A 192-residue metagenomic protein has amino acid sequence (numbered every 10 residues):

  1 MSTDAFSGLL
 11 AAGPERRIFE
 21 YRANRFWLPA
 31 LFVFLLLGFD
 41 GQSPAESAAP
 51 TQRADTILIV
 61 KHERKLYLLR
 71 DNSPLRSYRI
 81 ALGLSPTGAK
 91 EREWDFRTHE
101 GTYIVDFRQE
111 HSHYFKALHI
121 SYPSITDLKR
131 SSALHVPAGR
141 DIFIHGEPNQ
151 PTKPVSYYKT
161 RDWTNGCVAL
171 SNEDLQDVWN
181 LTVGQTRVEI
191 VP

Functional and structural regions predicted by a protein language model:
R16-L28: Bacterial N-terminal signal peptides that target proteins for export
W27-G38: Bacterial N-terminal signal peptides
P44-D55, L82-D106, L128-R130, N172-E173: N-terminal post-signal-peptidase region of extra-cytosolic proteins
A48-P86: A structural motif detector for short, solvent-exposed N-terminal "entry" segments of globular domains
Q52, F107-P192: Exported/periplasmic cell-wall-interacting domains
E63-K65, T102, D141: Structural motif
